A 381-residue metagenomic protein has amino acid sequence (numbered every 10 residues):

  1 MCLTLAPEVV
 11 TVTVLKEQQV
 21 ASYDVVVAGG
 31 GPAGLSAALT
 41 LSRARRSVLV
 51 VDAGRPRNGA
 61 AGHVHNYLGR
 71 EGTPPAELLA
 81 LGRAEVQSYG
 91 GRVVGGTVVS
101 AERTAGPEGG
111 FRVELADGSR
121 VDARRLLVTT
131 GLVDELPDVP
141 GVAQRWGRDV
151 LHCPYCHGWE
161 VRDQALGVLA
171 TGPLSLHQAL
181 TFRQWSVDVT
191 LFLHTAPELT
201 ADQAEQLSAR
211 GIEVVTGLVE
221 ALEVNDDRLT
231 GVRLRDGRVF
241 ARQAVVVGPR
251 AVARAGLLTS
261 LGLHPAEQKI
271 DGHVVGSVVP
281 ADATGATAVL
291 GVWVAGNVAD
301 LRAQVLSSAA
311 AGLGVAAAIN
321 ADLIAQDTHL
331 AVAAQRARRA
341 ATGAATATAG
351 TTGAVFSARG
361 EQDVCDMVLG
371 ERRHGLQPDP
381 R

Functional and structural regions predicted by a protein language model:
C2-V25, V93-Q164, A244, V274 (+1 more regions): FAD-binding core/adjacent interface of flavoenzyme oxidoreductases
Y23-E77, Q164-A165, L174-P197: Beta1-alpha1 glycine-rich phosphate/pyrophosphate-binding loop at the start of Rossmann-like nucleotide-binding domains
G29, A123, T129-G131, L136-D138 (+4 more regions): Short, well-ordered coil/turn residues at beta-beta hairpins and beta-strand->alpha-helix junctions within
A38-L39, Q178, A295-R339: A conserved FAD-binding loop/helix module that cradles the flavin
S42, Q87, Q144, R183 (+1 more regions): Anion (oxyanion) recognition and catalysis
A80-L115, R120-A123, S186-G276, A321-R381: A Rossmann-like FAD-binding core segment of flavoenzymes
Q144-E160, A251-Q304: FAD-site-proximal beta/loop scaffold in flavoenzymes
R148-Y155, V168-Q178, L199-A201: Active-site glycine-rich loop that binds ribose-phosphate moieties when present
